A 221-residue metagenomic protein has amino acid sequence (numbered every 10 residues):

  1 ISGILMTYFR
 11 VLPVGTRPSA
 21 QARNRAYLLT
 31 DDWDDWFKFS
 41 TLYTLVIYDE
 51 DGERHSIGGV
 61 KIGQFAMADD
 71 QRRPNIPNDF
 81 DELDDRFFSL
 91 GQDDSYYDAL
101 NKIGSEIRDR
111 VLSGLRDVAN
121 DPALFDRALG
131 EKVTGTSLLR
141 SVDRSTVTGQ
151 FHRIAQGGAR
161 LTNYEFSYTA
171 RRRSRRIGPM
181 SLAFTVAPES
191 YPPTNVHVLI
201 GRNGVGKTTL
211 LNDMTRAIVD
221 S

Functional and structural regions predicted by a protein language model:
I1-A159: Long, basic/Gly/Ser/Thr-rich N-terminal segments that mediate initial subcellular attachment or targeting
S145-S190: N-terminal pre-Walker A segment at the start of P-loop NTPase domains
P192-V196: Pre-Walker A (Motif I) flank of P-loop NTPase domains
L199: Hydrophobic anchor at the beta1->P-loop junction of P-loop NTPases
N203: The conserved Walker
G206-K207: Conserved lysine of the Walker
L210-N212: Post-Walker A alpha-helix
A217-S221: Post-Walker A helix-loop "phosphate-sensing" segment adjacent to the P-loop in P-loop NTPases
